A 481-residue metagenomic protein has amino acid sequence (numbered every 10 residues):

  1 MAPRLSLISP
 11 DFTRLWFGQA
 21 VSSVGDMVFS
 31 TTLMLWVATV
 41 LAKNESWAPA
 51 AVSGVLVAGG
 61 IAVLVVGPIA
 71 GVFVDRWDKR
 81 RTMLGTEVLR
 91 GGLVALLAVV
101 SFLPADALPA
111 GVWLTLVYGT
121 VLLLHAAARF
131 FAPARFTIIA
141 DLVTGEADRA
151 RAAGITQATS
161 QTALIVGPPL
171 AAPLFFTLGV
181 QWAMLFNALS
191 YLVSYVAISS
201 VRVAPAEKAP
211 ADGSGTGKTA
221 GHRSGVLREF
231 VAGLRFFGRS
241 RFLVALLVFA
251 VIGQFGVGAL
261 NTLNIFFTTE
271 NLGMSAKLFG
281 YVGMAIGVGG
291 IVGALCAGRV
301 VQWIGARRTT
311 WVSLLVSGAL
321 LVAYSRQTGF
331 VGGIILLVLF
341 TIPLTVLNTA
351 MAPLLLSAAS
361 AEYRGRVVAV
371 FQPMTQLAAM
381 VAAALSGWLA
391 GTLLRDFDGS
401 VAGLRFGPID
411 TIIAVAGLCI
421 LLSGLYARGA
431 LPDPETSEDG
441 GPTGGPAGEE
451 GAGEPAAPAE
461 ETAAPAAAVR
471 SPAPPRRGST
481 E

Functional and structural regions predicted by a protein language model:
M1-E449, E454-P455, E460, S479: Alpha-helical transmembrane-bundle signature of multi-pass membrane transport and export proteins
K79, A466-V469: Compositionally biased, intrinsically disordered low-complexity regions used as flexible
A466, S479-E481: Soluble, non-transmembrane alpha-helical interaction regions
R470, R476-R477: Basic polycationic patches enriched in arginine
